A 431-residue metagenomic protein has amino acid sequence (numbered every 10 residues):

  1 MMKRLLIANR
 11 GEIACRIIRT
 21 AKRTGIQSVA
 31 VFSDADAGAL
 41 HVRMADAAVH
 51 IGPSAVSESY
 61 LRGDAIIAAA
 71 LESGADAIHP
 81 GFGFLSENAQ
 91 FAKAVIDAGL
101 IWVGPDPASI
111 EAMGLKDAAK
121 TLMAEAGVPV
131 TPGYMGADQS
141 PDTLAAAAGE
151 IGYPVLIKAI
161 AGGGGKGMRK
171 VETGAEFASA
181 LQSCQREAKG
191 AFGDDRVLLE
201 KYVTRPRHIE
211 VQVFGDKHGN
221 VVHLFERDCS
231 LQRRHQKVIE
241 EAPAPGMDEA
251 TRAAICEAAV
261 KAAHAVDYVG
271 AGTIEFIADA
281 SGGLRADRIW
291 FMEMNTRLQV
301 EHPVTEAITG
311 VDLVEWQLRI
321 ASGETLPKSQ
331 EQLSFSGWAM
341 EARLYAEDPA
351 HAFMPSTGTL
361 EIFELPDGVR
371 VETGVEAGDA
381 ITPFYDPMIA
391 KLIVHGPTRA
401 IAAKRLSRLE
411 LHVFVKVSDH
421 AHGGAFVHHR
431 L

Functional and structural regions predicted by a protein language model:
M1-I274, A278-H302: N-terminal beta-alpha lobe that positions the nucleotide/phosphoryl donor in ATP/NTP-coupled carboxylate activation
M168, E240, E341, M388-V394: Short, hydrophobic beta-strand segments
S183, K217-M247, T296-G323, S356-T373 (+2 more regions): Extended active-site and interfacial segments that coordinate phosphate-rich ligands in large catalytic machineries
C184-Q185, V197-L198, H208-V211, A259-K261 (+5 more regions): Glycine-rich, charged/polar anion/phosphate-binding loops that engage phosphate groups from diverse ligands
G246-F276, N295-P349, L431: Active-site "cap" helix and flanking loop/linker of ATP-utilizing ligase/carboxylase catalytic domains
L326, E331-Y385: Glycine-rich active-site loop/lid that clamps phosphate-bearing ligands
L392-E410: Short, well-ordered alpha-helical segments
R408-E410, F414-L431: A short N-terminal helical cap/helix-turn-helix that marks the beginning of AMP-binding/adenylate-forming
